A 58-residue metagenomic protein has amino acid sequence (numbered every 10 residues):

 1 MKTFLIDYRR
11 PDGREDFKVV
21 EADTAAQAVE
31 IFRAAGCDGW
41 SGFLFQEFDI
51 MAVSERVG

Functional and structural regions predicted by a protein language model:
M1-E15: Short aromatic-glycine-(Arg/Gly/Cys) micro-motifs in beta-strand/loop hairpins
I6, V19-V20, I50-V53: Hydrophobic aliphatic residue packing
R14-T24: A short, exposed loop/beta-hairpin motif centered on an aromatic-Gly-Thr core
I31-F32: Short, composition-biased linear "edge" segments at structural boundaries
A35-G58: Short, mixed-charge low-complexity intrinsically disordered segments
